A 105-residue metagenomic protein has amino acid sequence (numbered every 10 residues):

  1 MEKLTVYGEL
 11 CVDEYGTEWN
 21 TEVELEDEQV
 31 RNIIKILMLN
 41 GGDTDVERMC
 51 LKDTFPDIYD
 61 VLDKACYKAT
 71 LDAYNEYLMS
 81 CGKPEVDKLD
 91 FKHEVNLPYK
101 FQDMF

Functional and structural regions predicted by a protein language model:
L4-L10: A short beta-strand micro-motif
L10-F105: Acidic, low-complexity, intrinsically disordered interaction modules
